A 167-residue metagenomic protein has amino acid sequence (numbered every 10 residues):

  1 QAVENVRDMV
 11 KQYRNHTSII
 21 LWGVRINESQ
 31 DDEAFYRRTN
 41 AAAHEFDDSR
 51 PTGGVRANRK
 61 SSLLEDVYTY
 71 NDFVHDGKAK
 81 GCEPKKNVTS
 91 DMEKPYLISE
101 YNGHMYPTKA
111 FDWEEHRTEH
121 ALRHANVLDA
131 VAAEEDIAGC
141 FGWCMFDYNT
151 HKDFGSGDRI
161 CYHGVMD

Functional and structural regions predicted by a protein language model:
Q1-D167: Substrate-binding/catalytic cleft of secreted carbohydrate-active enzymes, primarily glycoside hydrolases
